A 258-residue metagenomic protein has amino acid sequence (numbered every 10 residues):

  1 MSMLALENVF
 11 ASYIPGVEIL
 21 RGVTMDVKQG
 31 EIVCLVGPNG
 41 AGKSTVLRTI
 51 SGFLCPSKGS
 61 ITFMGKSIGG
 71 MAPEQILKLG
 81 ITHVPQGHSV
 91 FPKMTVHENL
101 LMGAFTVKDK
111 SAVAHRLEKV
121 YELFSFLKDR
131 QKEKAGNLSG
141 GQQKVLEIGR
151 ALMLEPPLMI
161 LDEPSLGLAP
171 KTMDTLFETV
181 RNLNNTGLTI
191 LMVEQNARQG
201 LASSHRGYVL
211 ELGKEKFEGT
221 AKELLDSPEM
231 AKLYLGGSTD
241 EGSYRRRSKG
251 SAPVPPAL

Functional and structural regions predicted by a protein language model:
I14-P15, V33, M71, V96-H115 (+2 more regions): ABC-type ATPase nucleotide-binding domains, specifically the catalytic core motifs of the NBD
V36-P38: The feature captures the beta-strand-to-loop junction immediately N-terminal to the Walker
S51: Helix-to-loop junction immediately C-terminal to a conserved catalytic motif
G59-S67, L79, V113-L117: Conserved ABC transporter NBD signature motif
K134-L138: Conserved ABC ATPase signature
A151-L152: ABC ATPase C-loop
